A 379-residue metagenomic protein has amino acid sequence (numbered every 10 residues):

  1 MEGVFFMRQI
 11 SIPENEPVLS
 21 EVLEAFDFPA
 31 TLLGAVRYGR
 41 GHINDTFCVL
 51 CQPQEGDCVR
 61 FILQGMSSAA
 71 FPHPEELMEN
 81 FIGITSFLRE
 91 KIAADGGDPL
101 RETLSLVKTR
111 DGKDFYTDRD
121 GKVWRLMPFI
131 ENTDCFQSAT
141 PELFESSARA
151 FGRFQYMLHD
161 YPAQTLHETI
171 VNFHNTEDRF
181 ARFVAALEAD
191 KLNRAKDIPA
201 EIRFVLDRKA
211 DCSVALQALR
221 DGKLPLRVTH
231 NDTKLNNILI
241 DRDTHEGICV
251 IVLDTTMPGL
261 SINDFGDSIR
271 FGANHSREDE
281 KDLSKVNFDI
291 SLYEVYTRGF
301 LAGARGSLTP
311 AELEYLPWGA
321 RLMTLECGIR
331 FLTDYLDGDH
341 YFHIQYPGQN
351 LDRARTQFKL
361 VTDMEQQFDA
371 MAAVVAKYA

Functional and structural regions predicted by a protein language model:
E2-R40, Q52-C58, P72-E75, N80 (+5 more regions): Regulatory N- and C-terminal appendages and interdomain linkers associated with kinase/kinase-like NTP transferase
A35-R37, H42-Q52, C58-F61, G65-A181 (+5 more regions): Conserved ATP-binding subdomain of kinase catalytic cores across diverse folds
V36-R40, Q64-E75, E131-E145, D160-H230 (+4 more regions): ATP-dependent phospho-/nucleotidyl transfer catalytic cores
R60, W124, L226-V228, I248-V250 (+1 more regions): Hydrophobic "anchor" residues on beta-strands that sit immediately upstream of conserved functional sites
R119, L143, P225-H230, M257 (+4 more regions): Secondary-structure capping and boundary motifs in well-ordered enzyme cores
P128, G299-A320: Hydrophobic alpha-helical bundle architecture
N236-R277: Catalytic activation segment of kinase domains across protein kinase-like and atypical kinase folds
I262-G306, L322-Y341: Active-site activation/catalytic loop segments of kinase-like enzymes and analogous catalytic loops in related
